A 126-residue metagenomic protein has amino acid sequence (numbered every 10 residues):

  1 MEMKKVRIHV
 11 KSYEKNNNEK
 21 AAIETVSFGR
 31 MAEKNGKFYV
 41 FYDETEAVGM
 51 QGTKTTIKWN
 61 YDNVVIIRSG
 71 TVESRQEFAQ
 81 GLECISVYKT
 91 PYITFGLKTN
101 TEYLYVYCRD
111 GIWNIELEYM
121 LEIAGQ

Functional and structural regions predicted by a protein language model:
M1-K15: Polar/acidic, low-complexity leader/linker segments enriched in S/T/G and N/D
V6-I8, G29, V40, I115-Y119: Hydrophobic residues positioned within well-ordered beta-strands of beta-sheet architectures
E14-K20, I123: Flexible, membrane-facing loop/turn or short amphipathic-helix motifs that contact lipid bilayers or gate lipid-binding
E24-F78: Short, well-structured hydrophobic secondary-structure segments
E46, E102-Y103: Mature, soluble, non-transmembrane domains
T55, L82-L97, Y103-Y105: Terminal, non-globular segments
D110-Q126: Mixed-charge, glycine-accented linear interaction segment located at domain edges/termini
